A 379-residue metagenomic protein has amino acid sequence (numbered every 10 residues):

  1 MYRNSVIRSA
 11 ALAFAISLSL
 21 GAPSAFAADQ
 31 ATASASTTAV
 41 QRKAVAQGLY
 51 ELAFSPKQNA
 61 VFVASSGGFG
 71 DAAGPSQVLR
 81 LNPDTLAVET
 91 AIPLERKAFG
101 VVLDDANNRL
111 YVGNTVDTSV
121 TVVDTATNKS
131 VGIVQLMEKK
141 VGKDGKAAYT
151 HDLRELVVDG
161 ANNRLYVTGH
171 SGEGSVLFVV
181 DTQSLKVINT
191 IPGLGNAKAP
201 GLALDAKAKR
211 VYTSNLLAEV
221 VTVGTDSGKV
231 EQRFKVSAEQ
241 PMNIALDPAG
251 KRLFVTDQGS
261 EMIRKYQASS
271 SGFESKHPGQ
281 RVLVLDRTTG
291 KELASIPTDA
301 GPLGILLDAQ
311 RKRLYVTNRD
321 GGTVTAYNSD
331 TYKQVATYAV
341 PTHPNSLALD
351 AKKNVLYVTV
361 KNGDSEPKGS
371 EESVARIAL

Functional and structural regions predicted by a protein language model:
Y2-S5, S19-L379: Predominantly soluble domains enriched in secretory-pathway, periplasmic, or organellar proteins
A11-G21: Bacterial N-terminal signal peptides
